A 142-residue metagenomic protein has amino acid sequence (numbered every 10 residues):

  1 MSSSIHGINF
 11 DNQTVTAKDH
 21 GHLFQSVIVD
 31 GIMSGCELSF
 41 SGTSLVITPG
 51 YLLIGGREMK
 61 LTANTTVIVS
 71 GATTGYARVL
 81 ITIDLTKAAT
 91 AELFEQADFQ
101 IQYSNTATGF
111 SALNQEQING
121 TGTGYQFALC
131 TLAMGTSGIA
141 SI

Functional and structural regions predicted by a protein language model:
M1-L52: N-terminal "first-domain core" detector
S3-F10, S44-I142: Beta-strand-rich solenoidal segments
